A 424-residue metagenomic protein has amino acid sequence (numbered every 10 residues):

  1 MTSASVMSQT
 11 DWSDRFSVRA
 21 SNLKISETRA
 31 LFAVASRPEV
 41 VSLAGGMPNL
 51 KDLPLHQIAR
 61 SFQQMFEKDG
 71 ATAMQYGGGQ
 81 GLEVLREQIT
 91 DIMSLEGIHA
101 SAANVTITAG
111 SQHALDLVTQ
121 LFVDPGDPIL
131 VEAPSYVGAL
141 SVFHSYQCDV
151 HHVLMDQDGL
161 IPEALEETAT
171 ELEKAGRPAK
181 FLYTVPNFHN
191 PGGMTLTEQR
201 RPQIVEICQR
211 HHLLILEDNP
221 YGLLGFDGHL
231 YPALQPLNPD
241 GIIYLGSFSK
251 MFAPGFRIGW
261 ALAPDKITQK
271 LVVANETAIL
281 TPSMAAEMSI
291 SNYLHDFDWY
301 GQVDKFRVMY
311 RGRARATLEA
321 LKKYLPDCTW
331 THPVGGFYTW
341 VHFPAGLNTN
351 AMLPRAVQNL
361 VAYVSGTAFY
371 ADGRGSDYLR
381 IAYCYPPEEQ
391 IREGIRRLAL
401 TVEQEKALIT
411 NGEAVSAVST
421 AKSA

Functional and structural regions predicted by a protein language model:
T2-A4, Q358-N359, A371-A424: PLP-dependent enzyme catalytic core of the Aspartate aminotransferase-like
V6-M7, R19-G110, L117, H295-D296 (+2 more regions): N-terminal small-domain helix-loop-helix segment of the aminotransferase-like
F66, T72-H212, G222-L237, G241-I243 (+3 more regions): Conserved core of the PLP fold type I
P236-N238, I243-V308: Conserved core segment of the aminotransferase class I/II
S291, V308-L318, T329-H342: Conserved glycine-rich beta-strand-loop-beta hairpin in the small C-terminal domain of fold type I
D327-N359, A424: Conserved PLP-binding catalytic core of the aspartate aminotransferase-like
